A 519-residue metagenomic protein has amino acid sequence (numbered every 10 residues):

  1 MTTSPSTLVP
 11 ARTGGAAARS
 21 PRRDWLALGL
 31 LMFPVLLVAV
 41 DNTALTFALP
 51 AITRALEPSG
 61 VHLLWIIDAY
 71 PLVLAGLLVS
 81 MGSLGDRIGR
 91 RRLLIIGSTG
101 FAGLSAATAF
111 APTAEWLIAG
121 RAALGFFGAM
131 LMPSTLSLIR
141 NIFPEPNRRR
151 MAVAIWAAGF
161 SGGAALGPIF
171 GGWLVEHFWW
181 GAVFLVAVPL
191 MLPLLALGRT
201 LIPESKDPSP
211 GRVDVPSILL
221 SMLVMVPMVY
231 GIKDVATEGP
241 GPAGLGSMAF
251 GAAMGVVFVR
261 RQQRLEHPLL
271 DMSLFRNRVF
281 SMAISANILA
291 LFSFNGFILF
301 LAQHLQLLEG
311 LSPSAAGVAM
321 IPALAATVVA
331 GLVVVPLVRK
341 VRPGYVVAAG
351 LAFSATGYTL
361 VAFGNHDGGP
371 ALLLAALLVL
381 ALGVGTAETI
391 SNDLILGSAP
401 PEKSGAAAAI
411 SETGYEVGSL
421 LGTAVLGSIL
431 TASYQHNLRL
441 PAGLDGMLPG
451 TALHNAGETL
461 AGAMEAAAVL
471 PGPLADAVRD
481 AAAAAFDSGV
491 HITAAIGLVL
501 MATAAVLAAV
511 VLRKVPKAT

Functional and structural regions predicted by a protein language model:
T2-A27, L31, V35, V384 (+3 more regions): Transmembrane-helix exit segments and adjacent C-terminal regions of multi-pass membrane proteins
D24-V40, L45-F47, G60, P216 (+4 more regions): 12-transmembrane solute porter fold
I52-T53, L84-G85, F170-F178, I232 (+4 more regions): Interfacial helix-cap and linker-helix signal at transmembrane-aqueous boundaries of multi-pass secondary transporters
E57, G89, F110-W116, F178-W179 (+3 more regions): Helix-breaking motifs and short loop linkers at transmembrane-helix boundaries and internal kinks in secondary membrane
D68-G82, M132-L136, I321-V333: Central cavity-lining transmembrane alpha-helices of secondary-active solute carriers, predominantly the Major
L74, G100-T108, L124, L190-L194 (+3 more regions): MFS 12-TM fold signature
S83-P216: Helix-loop-helix hairpins in multi-pass membrane proteins, especially solute transporters
A154, E176-N287, S293, L311: Hydrophobic transmembrane-helix bundles of small-molecule transporters
